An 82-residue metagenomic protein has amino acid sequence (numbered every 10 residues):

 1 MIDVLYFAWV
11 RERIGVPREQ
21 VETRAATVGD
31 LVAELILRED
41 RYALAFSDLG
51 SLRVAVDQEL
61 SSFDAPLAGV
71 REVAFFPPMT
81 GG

Functional and structural regions predicted by a protein language model:
M1-G81: Ubiquitin-like/PB1-type beta-grasp interaction modules and other compact soluble beta-rich domains
